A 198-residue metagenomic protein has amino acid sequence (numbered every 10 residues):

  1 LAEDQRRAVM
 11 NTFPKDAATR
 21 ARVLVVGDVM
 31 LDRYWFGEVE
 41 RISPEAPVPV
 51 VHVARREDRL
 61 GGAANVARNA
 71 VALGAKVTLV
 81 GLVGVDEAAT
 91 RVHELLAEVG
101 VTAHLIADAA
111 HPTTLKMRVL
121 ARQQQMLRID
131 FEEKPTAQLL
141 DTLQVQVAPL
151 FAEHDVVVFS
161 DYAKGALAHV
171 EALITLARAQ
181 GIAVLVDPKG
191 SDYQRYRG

Functional and structural regions predicted by a protein language model:
D4-E40, H52-G198: Ribokinase/PfkB-type carbohydrate-kinase core domain
R41-E45: Flexible glycine/proline-rich, aromatic-decorated loop/lid segments
A46-H52: Gly/Ser/Thr-rich active-site loops/lids in small-molecule metabolic enzymes that frequently grip phosphoryl groups
